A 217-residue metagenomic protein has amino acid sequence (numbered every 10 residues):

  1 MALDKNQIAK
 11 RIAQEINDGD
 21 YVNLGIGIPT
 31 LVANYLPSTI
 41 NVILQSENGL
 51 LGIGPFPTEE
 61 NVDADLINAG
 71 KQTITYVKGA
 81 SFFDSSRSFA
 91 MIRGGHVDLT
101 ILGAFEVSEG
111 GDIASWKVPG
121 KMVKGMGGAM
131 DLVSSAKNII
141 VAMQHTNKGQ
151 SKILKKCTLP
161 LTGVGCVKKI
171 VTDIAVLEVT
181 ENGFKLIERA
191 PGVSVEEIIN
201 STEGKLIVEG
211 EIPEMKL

Functional and structural regions predicted by a protein language model:
M1-V77: N-terminal active-site beta-alpha-beta segment that forms phosphate/nucleotide-binding and substrate-recognition loops
L3-Q7, T58-L217: Conserved phosphate- and dinucleotide-binding cores of soluble alpha/beta proteins, encompassing both enzyme active
